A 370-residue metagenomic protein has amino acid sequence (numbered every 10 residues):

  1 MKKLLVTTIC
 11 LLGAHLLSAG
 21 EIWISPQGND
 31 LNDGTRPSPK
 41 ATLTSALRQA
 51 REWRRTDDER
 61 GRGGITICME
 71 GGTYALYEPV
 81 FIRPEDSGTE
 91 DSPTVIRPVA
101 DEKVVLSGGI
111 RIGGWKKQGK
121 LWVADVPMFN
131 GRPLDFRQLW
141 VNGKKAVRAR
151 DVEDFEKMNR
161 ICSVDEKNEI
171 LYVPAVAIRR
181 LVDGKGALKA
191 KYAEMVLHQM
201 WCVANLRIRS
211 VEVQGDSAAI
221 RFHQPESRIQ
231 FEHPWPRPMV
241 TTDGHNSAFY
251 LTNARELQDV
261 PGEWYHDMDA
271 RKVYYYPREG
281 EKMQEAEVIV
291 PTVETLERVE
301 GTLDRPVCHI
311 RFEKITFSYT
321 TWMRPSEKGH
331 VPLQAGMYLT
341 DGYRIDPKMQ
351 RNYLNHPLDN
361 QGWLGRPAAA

Functional and structural regions predicted by a protein language model:
L4-G13: Sec-dependent N-terminal signal peptides
H15-L16, R55: Residues in and immediately flanking transmembrane alpha helices
S18-G20: Boundary at the C-terminal end of the N-terminal hydrophobic targeting segment
W23-A370: Extracellular polysaccharide-degrading/modifying enzymes targeting complex plant/algal/animal polysaccharides
